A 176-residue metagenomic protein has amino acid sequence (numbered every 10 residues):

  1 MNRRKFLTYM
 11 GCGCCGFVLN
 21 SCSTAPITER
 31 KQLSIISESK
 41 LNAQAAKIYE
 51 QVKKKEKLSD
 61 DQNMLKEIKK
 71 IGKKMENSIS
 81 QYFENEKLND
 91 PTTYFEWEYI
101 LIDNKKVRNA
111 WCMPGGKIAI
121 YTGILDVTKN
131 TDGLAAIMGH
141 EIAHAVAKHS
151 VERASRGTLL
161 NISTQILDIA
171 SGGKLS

Functional and structural regions predicted by a protein language model:
N2-S176: A Zn2+-metalloprotease active-site environment signal
